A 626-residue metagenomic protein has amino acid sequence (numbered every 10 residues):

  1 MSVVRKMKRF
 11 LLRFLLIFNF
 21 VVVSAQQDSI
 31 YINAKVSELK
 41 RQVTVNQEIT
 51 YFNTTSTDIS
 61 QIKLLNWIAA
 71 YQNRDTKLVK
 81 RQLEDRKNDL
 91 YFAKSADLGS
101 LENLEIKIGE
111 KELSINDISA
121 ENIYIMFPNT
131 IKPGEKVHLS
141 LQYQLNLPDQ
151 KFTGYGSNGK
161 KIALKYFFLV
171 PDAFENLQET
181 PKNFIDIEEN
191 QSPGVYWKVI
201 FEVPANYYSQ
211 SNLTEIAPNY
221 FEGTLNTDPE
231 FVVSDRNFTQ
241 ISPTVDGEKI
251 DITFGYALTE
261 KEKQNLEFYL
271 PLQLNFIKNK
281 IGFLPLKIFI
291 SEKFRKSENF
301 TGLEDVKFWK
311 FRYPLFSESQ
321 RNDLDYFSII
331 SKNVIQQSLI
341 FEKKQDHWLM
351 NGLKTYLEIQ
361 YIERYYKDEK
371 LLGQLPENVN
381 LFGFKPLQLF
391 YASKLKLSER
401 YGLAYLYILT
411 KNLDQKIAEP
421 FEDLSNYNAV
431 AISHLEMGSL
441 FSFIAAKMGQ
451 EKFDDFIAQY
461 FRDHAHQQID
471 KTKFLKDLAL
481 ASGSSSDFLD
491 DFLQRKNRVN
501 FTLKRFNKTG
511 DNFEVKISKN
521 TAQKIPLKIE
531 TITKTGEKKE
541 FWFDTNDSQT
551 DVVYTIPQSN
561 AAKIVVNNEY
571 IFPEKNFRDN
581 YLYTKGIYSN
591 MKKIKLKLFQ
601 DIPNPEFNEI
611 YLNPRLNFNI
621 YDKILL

Functional and structural regions predicted by a protein language model:
V23-T44, S56, S486-D487, D491-F492 (+1 more regions): N-terminal, polar/Ser/Thr-rich
Q72-F127, Q150-Y155, E215-I216, Q273 (+5 more regions): Solvent-exposed beta-strand/loop surfaces of large extracellular or lumenal domains
D85-E105, N116, H138-R236: Extended, low-hydrophobicity, Ser/Thr/Pro/Gly-biased non-transmembrane segments
V199, S242-Y361, E574: Juxtacatalytic substrate-recognition/specificity segment
P285, E419-N507: Amphipathic alpha-helical substructures
I288, F453, S485-F488, V499-N568: Beta-strand-rich binding/interaction modules
L324, N351-S439: Acidic/His/Gly-enriched intrinsically disordered linker/tail segments that often contain short helix/coil "MoRF-like"
I525, T535-K539, F543-T545, T550-Q558 (+1 more regions): Outer-membrane beta-barrel initiation region
